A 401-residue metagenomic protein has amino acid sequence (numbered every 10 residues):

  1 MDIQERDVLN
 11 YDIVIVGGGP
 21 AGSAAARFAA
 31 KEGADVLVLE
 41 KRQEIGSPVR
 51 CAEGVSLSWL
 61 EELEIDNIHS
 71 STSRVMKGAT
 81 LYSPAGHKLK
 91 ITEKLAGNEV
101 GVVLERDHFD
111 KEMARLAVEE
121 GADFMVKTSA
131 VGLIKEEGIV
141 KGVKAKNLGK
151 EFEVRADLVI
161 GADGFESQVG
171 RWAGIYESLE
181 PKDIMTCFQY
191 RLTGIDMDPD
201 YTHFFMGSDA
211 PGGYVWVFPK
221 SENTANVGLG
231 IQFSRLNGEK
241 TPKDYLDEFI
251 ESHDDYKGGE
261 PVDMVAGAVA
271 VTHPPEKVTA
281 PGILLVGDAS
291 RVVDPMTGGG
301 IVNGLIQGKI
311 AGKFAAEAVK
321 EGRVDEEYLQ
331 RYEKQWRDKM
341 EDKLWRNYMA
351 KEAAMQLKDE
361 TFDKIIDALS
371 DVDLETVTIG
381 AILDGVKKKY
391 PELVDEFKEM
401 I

Functional and structural regions predicted by a protein language model:
E5-A21: Beta1/beta-strand and adjacent pyrophosphate-binding region of the FAD-binding site in flavoprotein oxidoreductases
V14, A30-R50: Glycine-rich FAD pyrophosphate-binding loop
I15, G19-P20, E44, G164 (+1 more regions): Residue-level detector of alpha-helix initiation sites
G18, L116-D255: Predominantly flavin-linked oxidoreductase catalytic cores and closely associated redox partners
R42-D66: Conserved N-terminal glycine-rich FAD pyrophosphate-binding loop of Rossmann-like flavoproteins
L60-E112: A conserved beta-strand/loop capping segment in the N-terminal third of enzymes that catalyze redox or closely related
A130, N237-F314, K320: FAD/FMN-dependent oxidoreductases across multiple families
A316-I401: C-terminal helical "tail/cap" subdomain of flavin- and related membrane-associated enzymes
